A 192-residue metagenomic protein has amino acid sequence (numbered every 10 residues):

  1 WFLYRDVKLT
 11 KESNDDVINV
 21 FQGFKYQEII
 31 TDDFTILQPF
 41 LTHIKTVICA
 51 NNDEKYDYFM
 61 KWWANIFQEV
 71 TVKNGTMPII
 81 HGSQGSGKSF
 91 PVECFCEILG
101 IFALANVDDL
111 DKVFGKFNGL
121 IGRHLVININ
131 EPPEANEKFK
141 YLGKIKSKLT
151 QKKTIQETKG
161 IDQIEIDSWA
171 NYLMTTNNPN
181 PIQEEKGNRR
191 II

Functional and structural regions predicted by a protein language model:
W1-V7: N-terminal "assembly arms/tails" that initiate or stabilize quaternary assembly in self-assembling proteins
L9-N128, P132, Y141: P-loop NTPase catalytic core of nucleic-acid-dependent motor ATPases
P78, I127-N128, N171-L173, I192: Hydrophobic/aromatic beta-strand patches that form the interior of the parallel beta-sheet core in alpha/beta enzyme
G100, Y141-E165: Conserved catalytic/switch belt of AAA+ P-loop NTPases
F117-G122, E157-T175: AAA+/SF3 P-loop NTPase mechanochemical coupling elements
P133-E134, N177-P181: Conserved nucleotide-binding/hydrolysis micro-motifs of P-loop NTPases
E134-L142, E184-E185: Conserved ATPase-coupling elements of RecA-like P-loop NTPase cores
Q183-I192: A short helix-turn-beta junction within AAA+ P-loop NTPase domains corresponding to the substrate/partner-engaging
